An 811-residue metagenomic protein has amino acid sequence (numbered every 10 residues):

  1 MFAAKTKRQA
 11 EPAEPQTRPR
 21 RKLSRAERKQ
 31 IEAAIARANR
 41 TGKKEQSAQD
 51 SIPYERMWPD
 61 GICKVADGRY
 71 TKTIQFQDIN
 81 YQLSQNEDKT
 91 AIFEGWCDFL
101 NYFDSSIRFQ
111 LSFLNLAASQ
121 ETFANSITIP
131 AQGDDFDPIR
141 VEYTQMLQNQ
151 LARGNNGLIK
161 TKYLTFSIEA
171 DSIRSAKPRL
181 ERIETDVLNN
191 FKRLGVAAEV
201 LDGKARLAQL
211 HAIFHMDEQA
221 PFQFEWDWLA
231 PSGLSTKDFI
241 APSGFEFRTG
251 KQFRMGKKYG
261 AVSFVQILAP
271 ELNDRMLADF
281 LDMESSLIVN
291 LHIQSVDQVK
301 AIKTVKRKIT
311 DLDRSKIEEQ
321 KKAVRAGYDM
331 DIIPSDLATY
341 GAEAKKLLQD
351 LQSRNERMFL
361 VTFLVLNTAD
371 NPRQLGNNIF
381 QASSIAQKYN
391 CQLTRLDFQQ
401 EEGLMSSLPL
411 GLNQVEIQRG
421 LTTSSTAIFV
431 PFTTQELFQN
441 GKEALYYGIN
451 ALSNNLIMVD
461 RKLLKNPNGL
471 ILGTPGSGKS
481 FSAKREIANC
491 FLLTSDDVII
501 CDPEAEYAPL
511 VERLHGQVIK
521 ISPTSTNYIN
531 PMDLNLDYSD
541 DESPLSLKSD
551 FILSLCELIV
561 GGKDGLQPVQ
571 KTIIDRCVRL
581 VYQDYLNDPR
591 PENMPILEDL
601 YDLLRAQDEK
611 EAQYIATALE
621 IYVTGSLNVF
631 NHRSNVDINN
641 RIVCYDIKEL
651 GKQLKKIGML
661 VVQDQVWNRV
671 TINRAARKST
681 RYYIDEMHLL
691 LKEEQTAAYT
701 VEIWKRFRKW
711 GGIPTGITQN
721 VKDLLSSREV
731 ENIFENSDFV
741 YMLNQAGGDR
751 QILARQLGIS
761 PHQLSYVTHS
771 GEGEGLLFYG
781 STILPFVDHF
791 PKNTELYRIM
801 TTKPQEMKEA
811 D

Functional and structural regions predicted by a protein language model:
M1-T434: Extended, folded cores of ATP/NTP-driven motor/assembly subunits in large transport and secretion machines
I79, N86-S105, S112, L116 (+11 more regions): P-loop NTPase motor domains
I471: Hydrophobic anchor at the beta1->P-loop junction of P-loop NTPases
K479: Conserved lysine of the Walker
S482: Hydrophobic positions on the alpha1 helix immediately C-terminal to the Walker A/P-loop
N489-I499: Post-Walker A helix-loop "phosphate-sensing" segment adjacent to the P-loop in P-loop NTPases
H515-I519, E729-M742: A short helix-turn-beta junction within AAA+ P-loop NTPase domains corresponding to the substrate/partner-engaging
L757-D811: Conserved P-loop NTPase
